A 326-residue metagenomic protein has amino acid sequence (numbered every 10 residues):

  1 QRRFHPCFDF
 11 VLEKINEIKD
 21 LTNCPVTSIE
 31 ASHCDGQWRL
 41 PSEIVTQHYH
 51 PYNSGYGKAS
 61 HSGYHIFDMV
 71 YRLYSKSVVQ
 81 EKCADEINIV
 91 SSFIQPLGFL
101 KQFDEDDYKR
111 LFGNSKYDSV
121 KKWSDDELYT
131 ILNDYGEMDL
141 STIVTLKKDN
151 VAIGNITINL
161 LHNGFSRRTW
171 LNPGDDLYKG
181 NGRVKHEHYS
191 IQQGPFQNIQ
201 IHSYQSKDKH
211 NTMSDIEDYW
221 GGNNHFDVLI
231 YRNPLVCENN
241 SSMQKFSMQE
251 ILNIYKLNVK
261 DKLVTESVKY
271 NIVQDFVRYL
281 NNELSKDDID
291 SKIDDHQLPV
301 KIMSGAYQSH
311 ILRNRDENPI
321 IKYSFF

Functional and structural regions predicted by a protein language model:
Q1-D9, S62, V268-I272: Phosphate/oxyanion-binding active-site loops and adjacent basic polyanion-contact surfaces
Q1-V45, Y56: A contiguous active-site-proximal alpha/beta segment in oxidoreductase catalytic domains
F10, D68-K76, D275-Y279, I302-G305: Amphipathic alpha-helical segments that form well-ordered structural scaffolds and often line/cohere around active
K14-E17, S32-C34, R72-S77, A306-S309: Active-site catalytic microenvironments for nucleophilic, acid-base chemistry
N16-C24, S75-C83, N282-L284, I311-R315: Alpha-helix termini
S32-Q37, K147-V151, Y231-S241: Short, flexible beta-strand-to-coil junctions
E43-P195, D294-L298: Rossmann-like dinucleotide-binding domain that binds NAD(P)(H)
G164-F326: C-terminal helical cap and adjacent loop that interface with cofactors, partners, or active-site loops
